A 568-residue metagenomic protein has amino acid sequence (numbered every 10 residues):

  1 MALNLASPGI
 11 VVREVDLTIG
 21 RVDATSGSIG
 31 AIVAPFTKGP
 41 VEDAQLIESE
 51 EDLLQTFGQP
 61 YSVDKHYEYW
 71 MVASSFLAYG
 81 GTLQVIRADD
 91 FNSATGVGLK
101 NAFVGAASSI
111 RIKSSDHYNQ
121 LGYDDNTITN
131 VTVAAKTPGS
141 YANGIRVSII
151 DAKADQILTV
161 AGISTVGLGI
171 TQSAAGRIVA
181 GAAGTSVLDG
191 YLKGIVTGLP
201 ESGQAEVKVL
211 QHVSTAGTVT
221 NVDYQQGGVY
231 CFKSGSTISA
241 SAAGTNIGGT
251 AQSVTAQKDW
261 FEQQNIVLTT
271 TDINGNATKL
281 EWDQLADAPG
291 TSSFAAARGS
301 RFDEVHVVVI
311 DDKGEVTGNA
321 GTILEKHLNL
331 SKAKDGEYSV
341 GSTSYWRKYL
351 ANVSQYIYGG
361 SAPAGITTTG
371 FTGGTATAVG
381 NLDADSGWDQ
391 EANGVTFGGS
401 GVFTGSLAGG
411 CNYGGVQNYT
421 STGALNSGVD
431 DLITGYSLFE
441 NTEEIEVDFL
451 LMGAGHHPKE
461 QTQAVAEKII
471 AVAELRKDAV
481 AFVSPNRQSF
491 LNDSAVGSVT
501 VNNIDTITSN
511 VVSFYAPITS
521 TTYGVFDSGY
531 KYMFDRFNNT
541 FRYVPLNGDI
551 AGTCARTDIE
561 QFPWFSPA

Functional and structural regions predicted by a protein language model:
M1-A568: A glycine- and small-residue-enriched flexible loop/hinge signal that marks low-structured segments
